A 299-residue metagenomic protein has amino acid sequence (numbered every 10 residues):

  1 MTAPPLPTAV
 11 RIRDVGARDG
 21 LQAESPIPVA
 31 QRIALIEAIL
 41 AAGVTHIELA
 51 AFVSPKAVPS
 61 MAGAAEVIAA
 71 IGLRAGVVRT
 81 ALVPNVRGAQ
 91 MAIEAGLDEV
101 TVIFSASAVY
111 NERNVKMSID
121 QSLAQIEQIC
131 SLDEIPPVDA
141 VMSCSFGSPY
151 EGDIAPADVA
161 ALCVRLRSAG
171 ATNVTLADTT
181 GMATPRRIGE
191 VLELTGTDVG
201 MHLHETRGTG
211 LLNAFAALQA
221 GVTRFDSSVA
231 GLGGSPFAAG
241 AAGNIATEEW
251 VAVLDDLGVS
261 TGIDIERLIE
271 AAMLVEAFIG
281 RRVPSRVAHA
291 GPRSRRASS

Functional and structural regions predicted by a protein language model:
M1-S299: Catalytic cores and adjacent flexible loops of soluble metabolic enzymes that perform enolate/carbanion chemistry on
